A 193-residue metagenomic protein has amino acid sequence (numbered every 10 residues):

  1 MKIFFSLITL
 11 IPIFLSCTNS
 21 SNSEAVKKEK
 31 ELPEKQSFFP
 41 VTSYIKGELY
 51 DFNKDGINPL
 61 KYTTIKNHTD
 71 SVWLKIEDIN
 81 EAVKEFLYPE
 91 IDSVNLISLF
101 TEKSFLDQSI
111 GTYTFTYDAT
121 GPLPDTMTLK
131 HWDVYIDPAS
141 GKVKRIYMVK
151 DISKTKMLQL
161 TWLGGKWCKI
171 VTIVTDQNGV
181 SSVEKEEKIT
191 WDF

Functional and structural regions predicted by a protein language model:
M1-F5: Positively charged n-region of N-terminal signal peptides that target proteins for export
I13-S16: C-terminal motif of bacterial Sec signal peptides marking the signal peptidase cleavage site
T18-N22: Bacterial signal peptide processing site
V26-D51: Post-signal peptide N-terminal segment of mature Sec-exported envelope proteins
S37, T63-N67, K188-F193: Short amphipathic alpha-helical segments
L49-W132: Surface-exposed acidic loop/strand-edge motifs in secreted or periplasmic proteins that form small linear binding
T114-F193: Gly/Pro-enriched, hydrophobic low-complexity segments that function as extracytoplasmic propeptides/linkers
